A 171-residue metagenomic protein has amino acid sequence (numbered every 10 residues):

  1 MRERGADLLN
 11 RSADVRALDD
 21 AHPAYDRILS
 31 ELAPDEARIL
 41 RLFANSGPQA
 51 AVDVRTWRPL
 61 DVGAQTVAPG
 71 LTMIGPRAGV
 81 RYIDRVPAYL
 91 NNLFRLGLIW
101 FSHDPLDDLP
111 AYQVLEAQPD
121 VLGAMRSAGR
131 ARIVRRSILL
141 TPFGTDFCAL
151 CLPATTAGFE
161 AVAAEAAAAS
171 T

Functional and structural regions predicted by a protein language model:
M1-D26: Eukaryotic partner-binding/assembly regions in large regulatory complexes
A17-G79: Short amphipathic alpha-helical interface segments
A24-I28, Y89, F143: Short, hydrophobic/aromatic alpha-helical segments in well-folded domains
L60-D61, T66-M73, D84, H103-D104 (+2 more regions): Extended interaction regions within the primary functional domain
P76-A111, A117: Short amphipathic alpha-helical interaction segments
D108-S170: Short, amphipathic alpha-helical interaction segments positioned at domain boundaries
